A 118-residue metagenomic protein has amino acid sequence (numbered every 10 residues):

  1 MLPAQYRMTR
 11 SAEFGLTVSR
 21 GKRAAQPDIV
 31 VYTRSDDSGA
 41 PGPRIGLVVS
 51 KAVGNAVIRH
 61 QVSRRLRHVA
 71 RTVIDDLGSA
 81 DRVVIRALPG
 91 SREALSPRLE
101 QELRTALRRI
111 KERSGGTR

Functional and structural regions predicted by a protein language model:
M1-R118: Positively charged, solvent-exposed patches that mediate nucleic-acid binding
